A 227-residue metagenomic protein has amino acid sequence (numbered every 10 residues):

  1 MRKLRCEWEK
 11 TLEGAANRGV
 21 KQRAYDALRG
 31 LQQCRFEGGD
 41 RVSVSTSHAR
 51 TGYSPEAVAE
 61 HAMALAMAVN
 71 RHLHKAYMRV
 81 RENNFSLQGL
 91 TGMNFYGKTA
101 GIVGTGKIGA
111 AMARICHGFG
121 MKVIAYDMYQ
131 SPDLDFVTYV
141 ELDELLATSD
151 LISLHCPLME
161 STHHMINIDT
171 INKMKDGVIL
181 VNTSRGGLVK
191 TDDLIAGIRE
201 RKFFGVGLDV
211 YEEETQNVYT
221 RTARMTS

Functional and structural regions predicted by a protein language model:
M1-S47, A147, N167: An N-terminal-biased, well-structured beta-alpha scaffold segment characteristic of Rossmann-like dinucleotide-binding
R5-C6, L28, D150, C156-L158 (+2 more regions): Short glycine-/small-residue-rich Rossmann-like dinucleotide-binding loops
E13-R18, C34-R41, M128-F136, N217-A223: Short loop/helix-cap segments at secondary-structure boundaries that form the rim of catalytic
K21-R23, R41-T46, D135-L142, R224-S227: Active-site regions of enzymes building and remodeling cell-envelope glycoconjugates
D26-A27, S45-S54, D127, S184: Short beta->alpha connector loops at strand-helix junctions that form conserved, small/polar/Pro-enriched
S47-H48, I168, G177-S227: Rossmann-like dinucleotide-binding domain for NAD(H)/NADP(H)
H48-T99, A111-R114, G118: Phosphate-binding beta-alpha-beta segment of Rossmann-like dinucleotide-binding domains, i.e., the NAD(P)
Q88-D176: Rossmann-like dinucleotide/phosphate-binding beta-alpha-beta segment
